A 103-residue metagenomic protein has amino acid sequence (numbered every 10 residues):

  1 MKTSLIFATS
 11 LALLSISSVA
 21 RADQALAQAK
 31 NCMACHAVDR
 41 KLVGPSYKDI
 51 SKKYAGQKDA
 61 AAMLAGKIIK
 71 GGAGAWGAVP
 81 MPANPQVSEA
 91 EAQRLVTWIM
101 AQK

Functional and structural regions predicted by a protein language model:
M1-S4: Positively charged n-region of N-terminal signal peptides that target proteins for export
I6-S15: Bacterial N-terminal signal peptides
S15-A22: N-terminal signal peptide c-region/cleavage motif recognized by signal peptidases
Q24-L26: Immediate flanking context of iron-sulfur cluster ligation sites
N31-V38, L95: The canonical Cys-X-X-Cys-His
V43-Y54, K67-V96: Axial heme c-ligation environment in periplasmic c-type cytochrome domains
K53-M63: Short microdomains enriched in Cys/His and/or Lys/Arg
